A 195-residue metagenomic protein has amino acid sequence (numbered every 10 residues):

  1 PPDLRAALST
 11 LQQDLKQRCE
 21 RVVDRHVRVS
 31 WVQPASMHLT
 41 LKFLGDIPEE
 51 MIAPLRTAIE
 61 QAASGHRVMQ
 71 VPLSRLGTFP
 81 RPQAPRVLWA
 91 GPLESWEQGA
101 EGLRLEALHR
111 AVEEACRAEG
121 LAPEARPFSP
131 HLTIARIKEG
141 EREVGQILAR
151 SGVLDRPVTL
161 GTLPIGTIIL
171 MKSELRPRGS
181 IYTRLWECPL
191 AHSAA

Functional and structural regions predicted by a protein language model:
P1-Q70, R104-P157, T167, R176-A195: Basic, often amphipathic N-terminal segments
L73, P92-L93, H109: Active-site-adjacent structural patch at catalytic or cofactor/ligand-binding sites
P82-P92, S180-T183: Short, low-order "capping/linker" segments at domain edges
S95-A100: Short, basic, low-complexity termini and linkers enriched in Ser/Thr/Gly/Pro that act as targeting/leader peptides
